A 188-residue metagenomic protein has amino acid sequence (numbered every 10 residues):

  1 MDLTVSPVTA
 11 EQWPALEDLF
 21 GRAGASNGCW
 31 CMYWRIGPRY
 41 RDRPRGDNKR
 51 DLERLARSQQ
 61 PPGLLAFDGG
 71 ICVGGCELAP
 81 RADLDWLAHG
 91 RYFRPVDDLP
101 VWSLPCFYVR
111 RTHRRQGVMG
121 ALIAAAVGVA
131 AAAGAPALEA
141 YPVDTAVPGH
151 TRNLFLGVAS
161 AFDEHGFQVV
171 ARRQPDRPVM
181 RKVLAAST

Functional and structural regions predicted by a protein language model:
M1-W34, T188: Conserved N-terminal entry element of GNAT/NAT acetyltransferase domains
W30-G63: Active-site rim helix/loop that mediates acceptor-substrate recognition in acyltransferases
S58, F67, I71-R114, G149-L156: Conserved acyl-donor/pantetheine-binding loop and adjacent beta-alpha core of acyl/acetyltransferases and related
G70, D144-T145, D176: Conserved beta-strand edge residues that scaffold enzyme active sites
C106-V109, R115-A132: Conserved acetyl-CoA-binding loop-helix of GNAT-fold acetyltransferases
I123, A130-R152: Conserved GNAT acetyl-CoA-binding A-motif
R152-A159, D163-H165, V170-T188: C-terminal "cap" of GNAT-fold acetyltransferases
